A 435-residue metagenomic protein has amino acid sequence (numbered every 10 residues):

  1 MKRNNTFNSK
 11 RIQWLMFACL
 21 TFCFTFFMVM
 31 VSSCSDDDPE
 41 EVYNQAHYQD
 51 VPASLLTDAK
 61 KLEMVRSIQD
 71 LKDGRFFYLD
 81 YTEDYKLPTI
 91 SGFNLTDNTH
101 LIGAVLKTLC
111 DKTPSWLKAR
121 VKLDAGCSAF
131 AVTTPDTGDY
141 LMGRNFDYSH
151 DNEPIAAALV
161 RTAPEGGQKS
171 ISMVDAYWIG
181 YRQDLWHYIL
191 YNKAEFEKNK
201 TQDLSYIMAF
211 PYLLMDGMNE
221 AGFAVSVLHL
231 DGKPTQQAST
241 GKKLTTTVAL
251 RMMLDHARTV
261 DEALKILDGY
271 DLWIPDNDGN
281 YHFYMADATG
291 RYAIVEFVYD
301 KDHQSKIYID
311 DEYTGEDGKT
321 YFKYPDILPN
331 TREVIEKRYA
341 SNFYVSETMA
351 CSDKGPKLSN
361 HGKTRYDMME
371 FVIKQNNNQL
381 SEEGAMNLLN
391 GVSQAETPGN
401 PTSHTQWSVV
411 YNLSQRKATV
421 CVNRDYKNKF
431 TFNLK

Functional and structural regions predicted by a protein language model:
M1-W14: N-terminal secretory signal peptides that target proteins for export/translocation
F7, M30-S33, Y339, Y344: Intrinsically disordered, low-complexity segments
F17-V29: Bacterial N-terminal signal peptides
C34-D261, L272-P275, R365-M368, V372-K435: N-terminal mature-domain region immediately after signal-peptide cleavage in secreted/organellar precursors
G166-Q183, F322-R338, S346, C351: A recognition module on extended beta-rich or small alphabeta surfaces enriched in W/G with H and D/E
D268-Y292, Y339-N376: Internal, well-folded beta-alpha domain core
N277-A340: Extended amphipathic alpha-helical segments with heptad-repeat/coiled-coil character used for oligomerization, fusion
